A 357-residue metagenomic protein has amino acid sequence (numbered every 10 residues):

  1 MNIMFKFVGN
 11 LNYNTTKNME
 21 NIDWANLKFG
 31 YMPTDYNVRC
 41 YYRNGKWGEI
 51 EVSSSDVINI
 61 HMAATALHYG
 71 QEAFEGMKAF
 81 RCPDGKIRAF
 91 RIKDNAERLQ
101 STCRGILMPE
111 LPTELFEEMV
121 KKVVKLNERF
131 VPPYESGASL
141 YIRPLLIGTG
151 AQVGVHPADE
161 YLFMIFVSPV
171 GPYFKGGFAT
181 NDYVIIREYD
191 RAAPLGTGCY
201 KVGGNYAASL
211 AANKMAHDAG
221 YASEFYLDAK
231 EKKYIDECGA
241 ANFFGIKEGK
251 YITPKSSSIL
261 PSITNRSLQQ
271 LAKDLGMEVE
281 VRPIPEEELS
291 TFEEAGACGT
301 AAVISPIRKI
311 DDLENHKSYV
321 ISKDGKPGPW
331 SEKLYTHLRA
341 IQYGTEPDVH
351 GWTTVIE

Functional and structural regions predicted by a protein language model:
N2-V123, L145, Q152-E357: Helix-start/capping segments and mature chain N-termini
P132-I147: Extended, Lys/Arg-enriched charged tracts that mediate electrostatic binding to polyanionic substrates
